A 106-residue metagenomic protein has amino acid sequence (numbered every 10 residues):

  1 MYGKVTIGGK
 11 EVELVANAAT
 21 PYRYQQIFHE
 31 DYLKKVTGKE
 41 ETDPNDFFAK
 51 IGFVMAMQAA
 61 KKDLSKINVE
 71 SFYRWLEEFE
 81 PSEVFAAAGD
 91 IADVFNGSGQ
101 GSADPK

Functional and structural regions predicted by a protein language model:
M1-E11, Y22, Q26, E30-E41 (+1 more regions): Charged interaction scaffolds used for protein-protein
V15-N17: Short linear motifs in exposed loops
F47-Q58, D90: Short, hydrophobic/amphipathic alpha-helical patches that form generic packing surfaces within helical domains
